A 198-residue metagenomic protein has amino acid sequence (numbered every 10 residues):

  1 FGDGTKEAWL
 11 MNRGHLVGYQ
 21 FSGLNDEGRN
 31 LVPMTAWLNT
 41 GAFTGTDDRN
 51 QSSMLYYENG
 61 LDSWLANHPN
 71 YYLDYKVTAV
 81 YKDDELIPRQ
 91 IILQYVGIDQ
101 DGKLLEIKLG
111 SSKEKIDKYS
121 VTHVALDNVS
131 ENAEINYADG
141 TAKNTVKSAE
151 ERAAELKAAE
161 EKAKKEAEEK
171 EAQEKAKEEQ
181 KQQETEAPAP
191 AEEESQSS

Functional and structural regions predicted by a protein language model:
F1-A159: Domain-level detector of nuclease and nuclease-like folds in predominantly extracellular/periplasmic contexts
A153-P190: Long, low-complexity, compositionally biased polyampholytic IDRs enriched for Lys/Glu and Gln/Arg
E194-S198: Short, solvent-exposed mixed-charge patches
